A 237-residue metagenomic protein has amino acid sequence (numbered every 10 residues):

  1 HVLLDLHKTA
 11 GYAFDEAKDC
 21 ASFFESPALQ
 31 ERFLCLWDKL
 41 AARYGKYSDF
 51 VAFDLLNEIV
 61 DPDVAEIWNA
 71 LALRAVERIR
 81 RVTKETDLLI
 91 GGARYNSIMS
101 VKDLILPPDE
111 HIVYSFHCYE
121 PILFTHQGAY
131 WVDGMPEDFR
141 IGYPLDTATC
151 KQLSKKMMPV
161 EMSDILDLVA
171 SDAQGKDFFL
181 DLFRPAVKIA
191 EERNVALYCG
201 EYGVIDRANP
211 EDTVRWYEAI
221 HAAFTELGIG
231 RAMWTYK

Functional and structural regions predicted by a protein language model:
H1-L6, L40: Substrate-binding cleft of carbohydrate-active enzyme catalytic domains
L4-D5, A10-A17, F124-H126: Short acidic/His/Gly/Ser-rich catalytic and metal-binding motifs that mark active-site loops of diverse hydrolases
H7-A13, G92-R94, M233-K237: Short, solvent-exposed turn/loop segments enriched in Gly/Ser/Thr/Pro and often Arg
A10-A28, D212: Surface-exposed, active-site-proximal loop segments in enzymatic domains
F14, M99-D103, P210-T213: Metal-dependent catalytic neighborhoods of phosphoester/phosphodiester hydrolases
E25-A173, L180-I205, E226-I229: Active-site region of glycoside hydrolase catalytic domains
Q127-Y130, N209-E218: Histidine/acidic-residue-rich catalytic or RNA/ligand-binding cores of hydrolases and nuclease-related proteins
T213-K237: Extended, alpha-helix-rich binding/interface surfaces that flank or overlap catalytic cores and mediate recognition
